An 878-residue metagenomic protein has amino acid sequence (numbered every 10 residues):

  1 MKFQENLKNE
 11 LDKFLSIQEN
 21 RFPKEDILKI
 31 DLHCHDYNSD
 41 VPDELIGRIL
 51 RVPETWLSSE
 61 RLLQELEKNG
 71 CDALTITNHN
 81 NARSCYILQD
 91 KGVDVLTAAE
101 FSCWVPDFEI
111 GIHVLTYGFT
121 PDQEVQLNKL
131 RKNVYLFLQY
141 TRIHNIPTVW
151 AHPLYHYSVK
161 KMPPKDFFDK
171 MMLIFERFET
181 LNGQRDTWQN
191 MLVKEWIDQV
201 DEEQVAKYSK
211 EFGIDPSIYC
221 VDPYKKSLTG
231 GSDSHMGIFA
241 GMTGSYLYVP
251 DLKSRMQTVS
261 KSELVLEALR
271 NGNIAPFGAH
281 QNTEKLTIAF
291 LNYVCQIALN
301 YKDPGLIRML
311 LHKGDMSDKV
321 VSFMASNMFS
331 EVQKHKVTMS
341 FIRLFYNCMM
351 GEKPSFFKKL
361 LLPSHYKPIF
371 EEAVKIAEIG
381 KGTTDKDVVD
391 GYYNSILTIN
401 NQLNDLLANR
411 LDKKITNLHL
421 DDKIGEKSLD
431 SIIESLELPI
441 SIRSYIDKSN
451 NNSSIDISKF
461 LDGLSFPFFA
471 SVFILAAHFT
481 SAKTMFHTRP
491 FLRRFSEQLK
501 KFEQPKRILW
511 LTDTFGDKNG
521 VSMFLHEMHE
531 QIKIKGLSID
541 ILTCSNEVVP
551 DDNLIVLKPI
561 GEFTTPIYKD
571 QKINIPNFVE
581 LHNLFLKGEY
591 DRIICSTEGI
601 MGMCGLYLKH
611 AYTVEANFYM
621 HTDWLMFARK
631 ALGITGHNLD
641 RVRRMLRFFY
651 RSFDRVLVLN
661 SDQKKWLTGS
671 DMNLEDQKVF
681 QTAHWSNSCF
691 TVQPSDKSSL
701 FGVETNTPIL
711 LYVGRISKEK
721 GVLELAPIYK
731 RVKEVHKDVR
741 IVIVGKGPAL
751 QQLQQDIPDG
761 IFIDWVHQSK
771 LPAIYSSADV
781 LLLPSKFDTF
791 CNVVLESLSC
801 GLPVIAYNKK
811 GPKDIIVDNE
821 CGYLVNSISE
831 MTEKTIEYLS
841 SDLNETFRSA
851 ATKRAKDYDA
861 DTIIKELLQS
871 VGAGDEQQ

Functional and structural regions predicted by a protein language model:
F3-R21, I27-P53, P121-Y246: Domain-core and long-helix interface of multi-subunit machines
D385, R643-Q693: Donor nucleotide-sugar binding/catalytic pocket of nucleotide-sugar-dependent glycosyltransferases
W510, G702-K720, A726-K730: Conserved donor-binding/catalytic core segment of Leloir-type glycosyltransferases
L750-S769: Nucleotide-activated donor-binding/catalytic signature segment of Leloir-type glycosyltransferases, i.e., the conserved
V766, A773-A778: Short alpha-helical donor nucleotide-sugar binding micro-motif in glycosyltransferases
K786: Aromatic "clamp/platform" in nucleotide-sugar-dependent glycosyltransferases that forms part of the donor/acceptor
P803-A806: Short hydrophobic beta-strand element within catalytic cores of glycosyltransferases and related nucleotide-activated
D818-S829, E837-D842: Conserved acidic donor-binding segment of nucleotide-sugar-dependent glycosyltransferases
